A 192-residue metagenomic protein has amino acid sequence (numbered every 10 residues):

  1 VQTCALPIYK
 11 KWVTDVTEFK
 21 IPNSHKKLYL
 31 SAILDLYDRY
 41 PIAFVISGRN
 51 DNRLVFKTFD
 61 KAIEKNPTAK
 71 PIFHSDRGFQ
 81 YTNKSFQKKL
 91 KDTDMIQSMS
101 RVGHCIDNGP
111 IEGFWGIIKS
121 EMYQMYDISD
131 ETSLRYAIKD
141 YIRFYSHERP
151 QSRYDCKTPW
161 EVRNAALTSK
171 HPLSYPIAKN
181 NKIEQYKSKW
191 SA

Functional and structural regions predicted by a protein language model:
Q2-L6: Short, small-residue-biased leader/transition segments that mark boundaries at the very start of proteins
P7-A32, L36-K139, R143: RNase H-like DDE/DDD metal-dependent nuclease/strand-transfer catalytic core used by mobile genetic elements
K91-M95, I117-A192: C-terminal domain-tail junction helix/linker
